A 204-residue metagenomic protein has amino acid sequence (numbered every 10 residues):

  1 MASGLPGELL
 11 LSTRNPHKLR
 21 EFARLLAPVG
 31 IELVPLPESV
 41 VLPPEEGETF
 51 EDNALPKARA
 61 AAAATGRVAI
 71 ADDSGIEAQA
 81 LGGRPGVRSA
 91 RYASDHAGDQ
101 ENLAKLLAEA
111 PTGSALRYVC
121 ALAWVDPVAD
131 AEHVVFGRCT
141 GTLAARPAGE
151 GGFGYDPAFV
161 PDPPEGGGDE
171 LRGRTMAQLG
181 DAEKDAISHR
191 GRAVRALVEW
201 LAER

Functional and structural regions predicted by a protein language model:
A2-L10, P16-R204: Anionic-ligand binding patches
